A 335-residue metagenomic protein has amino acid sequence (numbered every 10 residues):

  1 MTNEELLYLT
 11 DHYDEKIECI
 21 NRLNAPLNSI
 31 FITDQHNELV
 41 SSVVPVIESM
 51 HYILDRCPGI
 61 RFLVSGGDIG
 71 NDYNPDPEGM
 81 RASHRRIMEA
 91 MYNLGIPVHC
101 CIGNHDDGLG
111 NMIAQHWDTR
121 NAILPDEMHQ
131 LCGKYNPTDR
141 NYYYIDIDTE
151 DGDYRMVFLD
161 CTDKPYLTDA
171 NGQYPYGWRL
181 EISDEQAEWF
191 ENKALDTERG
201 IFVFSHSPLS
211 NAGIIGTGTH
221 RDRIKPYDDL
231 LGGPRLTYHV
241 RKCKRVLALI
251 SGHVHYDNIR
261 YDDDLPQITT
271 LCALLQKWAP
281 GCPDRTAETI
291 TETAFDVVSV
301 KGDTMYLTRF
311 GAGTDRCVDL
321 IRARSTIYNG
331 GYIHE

Functional and structural regions predicted by a protein language model:
T2-G79: N-terminal active-site segment of His-dependent metallophosphoesterases
Y8-D14, N74-N192, R235-L236, K242-R245 (+3 more regions): Extended active-site neighborhood of metal-dependent phosphoesterases/phosphodiesterases
Y13-L23, Y52-L63, Y92-N93, R155-F158 (+1 more regions): His/acidic metal-ligating clusters that form di-metal
D34, G67-D68, G103-N104, H206 (+1 more regions): Active-site glycine-centered loops adjacent to acidic/histidine catalytic or metal-binding residues that shape
N37, G70-N71, D106, L209 (+1 more regions): Short active-site segment of divalent metal-dependent hydrolases/proteases that encodes the spacing between
G313-D315: Short, surface-exposed beta-strand-loop junctions and turns on beta-sheet-rich folds
R324: Short, solvent-exposed beta-strand-to-loop segments that form ligand-recognition rims of beta-rich domains
